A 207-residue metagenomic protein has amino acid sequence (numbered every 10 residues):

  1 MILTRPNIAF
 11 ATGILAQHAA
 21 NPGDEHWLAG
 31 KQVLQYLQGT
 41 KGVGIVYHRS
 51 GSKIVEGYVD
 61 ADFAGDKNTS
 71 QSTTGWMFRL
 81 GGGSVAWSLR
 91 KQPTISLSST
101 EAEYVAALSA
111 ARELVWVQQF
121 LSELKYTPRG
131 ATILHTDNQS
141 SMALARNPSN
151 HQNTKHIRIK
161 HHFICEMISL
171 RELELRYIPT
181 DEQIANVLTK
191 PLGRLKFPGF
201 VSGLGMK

Functional and structural regions predicted by a protein language model:
M1-G44, P179, L188-T189: C-terminal reverse transcriptase regions that engage the nucleic-acid substrate
T4-N7, G81, E113: Amphipathic, well-ordered alpha-helical segments in soluble domains
R5, D60, D137: Short, conserved phosphate/pyrophosphate- and ester-handling motifs at nucleotide-, phospho-/glycolipid
N7, G42, V55-Y58, G75-M77 (+3 more regions): Beta-strand-rich binding-surface signature of beta-sandwich/beta-barrel folds used to engage anionic ligands
A9, V46, R79, H135 (+1 more regions): Beta-strand cores of modular interaction/reader domains in eukaryotic scaffold and signaling proteins, especially PDZ
H18, I54, S72, R90-K207: RNase H-like nuclease module associated with reverse transcription
Q35-V59, Y126-P128: Structured nucleic-acid-interacting core domains from mobile-element enzymes and related host factors, especially RNase
Y58-T100: RNase H-like nuclease fold core
